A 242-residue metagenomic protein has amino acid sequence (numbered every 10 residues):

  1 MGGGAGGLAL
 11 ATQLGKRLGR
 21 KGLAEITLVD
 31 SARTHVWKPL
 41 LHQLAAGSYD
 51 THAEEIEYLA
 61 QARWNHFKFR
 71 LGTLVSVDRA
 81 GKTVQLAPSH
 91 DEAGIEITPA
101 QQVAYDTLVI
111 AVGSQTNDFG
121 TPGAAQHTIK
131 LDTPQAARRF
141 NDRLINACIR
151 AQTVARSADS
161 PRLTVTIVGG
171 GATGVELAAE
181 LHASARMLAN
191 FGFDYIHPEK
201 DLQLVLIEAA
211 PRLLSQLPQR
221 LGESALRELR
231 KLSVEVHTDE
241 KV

Functional and structural regions predicted by a protein language model:
M1-A5, G120-P122, K231, H237: Localized chelating/binding microdomains that coordinate divalent metal ions or stabilize phosphate-bearing
M1-S76, T166, A172-L217: Beta1-alpha1 glycine-rich phosphate/pyrophosphate-binding loop at the start of Rossmann-like nucleotide-binding domains
Q13, Q126-L232, V236-T238: Predominantly flavin-linked oxidoreductase catalytic cores and closely associated redox partners
G15-K16, S89-D91, K241: Short beta-turn/strand-loop junction motif enriched in small, turn-promoting residues
S31, V112-G113, A209-A210, D239-E240: Fold-independent oxyanion-binding glycine-rich loops and adjacent beta-strand/coil segments at enzyme active sites
A53-E57, A104, S224: Short Gly/charged-rich anion-binding patches and loops
N65-D78, R230-V242: A conserved beta-strand/loop element that lines the FAD pocket in flavoprotein oxidoreductases
F67-T166: FAD-binding core/adjacent interface of flavoenzyme oxidoreductases
